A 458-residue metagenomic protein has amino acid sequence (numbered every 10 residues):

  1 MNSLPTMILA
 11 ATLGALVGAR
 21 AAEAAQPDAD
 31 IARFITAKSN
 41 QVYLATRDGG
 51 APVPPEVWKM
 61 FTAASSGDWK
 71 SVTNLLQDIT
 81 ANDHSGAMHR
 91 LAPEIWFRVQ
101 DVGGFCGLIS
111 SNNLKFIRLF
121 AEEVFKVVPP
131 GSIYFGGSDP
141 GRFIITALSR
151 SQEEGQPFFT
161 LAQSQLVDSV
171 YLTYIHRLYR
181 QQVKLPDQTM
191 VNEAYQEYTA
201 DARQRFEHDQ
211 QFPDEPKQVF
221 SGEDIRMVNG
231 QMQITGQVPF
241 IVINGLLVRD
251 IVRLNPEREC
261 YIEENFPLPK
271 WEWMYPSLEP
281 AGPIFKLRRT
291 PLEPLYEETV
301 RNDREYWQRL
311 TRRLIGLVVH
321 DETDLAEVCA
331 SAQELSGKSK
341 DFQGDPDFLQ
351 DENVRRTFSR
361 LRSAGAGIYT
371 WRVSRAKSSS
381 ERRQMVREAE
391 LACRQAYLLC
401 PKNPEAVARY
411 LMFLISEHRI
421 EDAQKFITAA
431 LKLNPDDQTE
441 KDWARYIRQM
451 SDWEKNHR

Functional and structural regions predicted by a protein language model:
M1-I8: Bacterial N-terminal signal peptides that target proteins for export
A10-R20: Hydrophobic h-region of N-terminal signal peptides that target proteins for export in Gram-negative bacteria
G18-P401, E405-V407, I415, R419-D422 (+2 more regions): ER/secretory pathway lumenal C-terminal domains and tails of membrane proteins involved in glycoprotein biogenesis
